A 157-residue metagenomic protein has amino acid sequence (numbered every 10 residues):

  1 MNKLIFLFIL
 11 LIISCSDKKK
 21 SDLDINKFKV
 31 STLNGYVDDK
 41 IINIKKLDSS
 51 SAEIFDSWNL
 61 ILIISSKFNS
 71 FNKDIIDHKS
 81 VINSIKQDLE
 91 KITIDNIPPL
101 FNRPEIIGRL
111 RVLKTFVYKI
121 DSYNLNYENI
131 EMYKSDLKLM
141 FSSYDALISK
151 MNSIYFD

Functional and structural regions predicted by a protein language model:
M1-F8: Sec-dependent signal peptide recognition, specifically the positively charged N-region followed immediately by
I9-L10, F116: Enrichment for repetitive, rod-forming helical segments
I12-S14: C-terminal motif of bacterial Sec signal peptides marking the signal peptidase cleavage site
D17-I76, S80: Immediate post-signal-peptide N-terminus of mature secreted/exported proteins
E53-D157: Intrinsically disordered, glycine/charged-rich N-terminal periplasmic/extracytoplasmic linker segments that lie
